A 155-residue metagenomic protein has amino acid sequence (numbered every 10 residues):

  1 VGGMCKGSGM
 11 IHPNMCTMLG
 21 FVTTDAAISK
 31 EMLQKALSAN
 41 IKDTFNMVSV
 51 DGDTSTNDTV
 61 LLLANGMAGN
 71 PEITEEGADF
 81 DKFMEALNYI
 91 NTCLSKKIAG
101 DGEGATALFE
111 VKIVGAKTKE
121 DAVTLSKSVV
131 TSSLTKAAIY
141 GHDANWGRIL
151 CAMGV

Functional and structural regions predicted by a protein language model:
V1-V155: A structural signal for small-residue-enriched, beta-sheet-centric alpha/beta enzyme cores and oligomeric scaffold folds
